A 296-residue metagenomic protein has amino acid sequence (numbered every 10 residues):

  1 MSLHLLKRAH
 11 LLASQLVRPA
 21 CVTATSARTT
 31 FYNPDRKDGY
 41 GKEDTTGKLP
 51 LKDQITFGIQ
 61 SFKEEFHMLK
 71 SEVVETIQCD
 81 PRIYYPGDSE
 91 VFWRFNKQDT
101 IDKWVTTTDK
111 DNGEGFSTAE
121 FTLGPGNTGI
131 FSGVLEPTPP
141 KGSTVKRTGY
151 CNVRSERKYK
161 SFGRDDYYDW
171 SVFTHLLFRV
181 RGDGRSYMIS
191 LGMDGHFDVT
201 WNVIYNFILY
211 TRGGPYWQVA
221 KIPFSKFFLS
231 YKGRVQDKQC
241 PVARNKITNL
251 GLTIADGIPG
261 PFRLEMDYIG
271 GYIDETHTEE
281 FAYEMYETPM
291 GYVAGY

Functional and structural regions predicted by a protein language model:
S2-Y296: Beta-rich carbohydrate-recognition modules and glycan-binding surfaces
